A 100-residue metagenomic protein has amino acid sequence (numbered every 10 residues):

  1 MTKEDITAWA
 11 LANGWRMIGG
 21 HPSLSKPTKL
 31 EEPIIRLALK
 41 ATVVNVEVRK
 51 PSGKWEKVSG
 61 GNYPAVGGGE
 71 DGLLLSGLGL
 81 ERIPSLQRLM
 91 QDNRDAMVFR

Functional and structural regions predicted by a protein language model:
M1-M17: Amphipathic alpha-helical segments
M1-T2, S25-L30, I34, L39-R100: Intrinsically disordered, low-complexity regulatory regions enriched in serine/threonine/proline and acidic residues
I18-S25: Short, hydrophobic/aromatic-rich segments at coil-to-beta transitions
